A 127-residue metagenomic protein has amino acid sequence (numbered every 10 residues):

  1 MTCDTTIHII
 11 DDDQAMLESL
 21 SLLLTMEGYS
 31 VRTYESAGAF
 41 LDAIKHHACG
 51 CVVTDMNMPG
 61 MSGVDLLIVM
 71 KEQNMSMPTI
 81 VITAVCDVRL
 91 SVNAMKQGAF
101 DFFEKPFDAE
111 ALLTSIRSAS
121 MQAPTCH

Functional and structural regions predicted by a protein language model:
T2, Q14-R32: Two-component/phosphorelay signaling modules centered on CheY-like receiver
E35-S36, S62-D65, C86: Acidic catalytic/metal-coordinating carboxylates
D42, V64-S76, N93: Short amphipathic alpha-helix used as the core "switch/output" element in two-component signaling
H47-V53: Active-site beta3 strand of CheY-like receiver
M58: Receiver (REC) domain active-site loop signature in two-component systems and cognate sites in sensor histidine kinases
D87-R89, F107-R117: C-terminal output helix
